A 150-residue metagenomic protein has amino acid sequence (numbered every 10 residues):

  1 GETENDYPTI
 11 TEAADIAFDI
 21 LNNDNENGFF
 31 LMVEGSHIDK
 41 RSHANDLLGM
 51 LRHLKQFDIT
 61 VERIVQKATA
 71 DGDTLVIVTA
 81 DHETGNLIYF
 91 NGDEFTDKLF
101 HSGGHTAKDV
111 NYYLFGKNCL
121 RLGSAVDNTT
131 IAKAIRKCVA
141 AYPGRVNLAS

Functional and structural regions predicted by a protein language model:
G1-S150: Feature captures the catalytic ectodomains and active-site-proximal regions of enzymes that hydrolyze or transfer
